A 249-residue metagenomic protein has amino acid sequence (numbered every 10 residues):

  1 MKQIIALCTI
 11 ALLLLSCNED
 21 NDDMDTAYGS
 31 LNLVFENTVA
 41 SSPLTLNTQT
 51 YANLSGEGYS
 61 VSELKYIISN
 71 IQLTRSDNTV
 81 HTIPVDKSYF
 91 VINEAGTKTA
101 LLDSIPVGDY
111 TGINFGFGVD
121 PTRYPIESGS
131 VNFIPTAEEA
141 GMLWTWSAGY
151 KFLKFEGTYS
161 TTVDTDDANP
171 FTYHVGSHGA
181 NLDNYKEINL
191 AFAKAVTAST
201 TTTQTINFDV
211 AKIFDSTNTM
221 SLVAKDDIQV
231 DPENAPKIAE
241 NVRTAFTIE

Functional and structural regions predicted by a protein language model:
K2-C8: Sec-dependent signal peptide recognition, specifically the positively charged N-region followed immediately by
L13-S16: C-terminal motif of bacterial Sec signal peptides marking the signal peptidase cleavage site
N18-E249: A short, solvent-exposed, low-complexity linear motif enriched for acidic/polar residues with Pro/Gly/Ser/Thr
